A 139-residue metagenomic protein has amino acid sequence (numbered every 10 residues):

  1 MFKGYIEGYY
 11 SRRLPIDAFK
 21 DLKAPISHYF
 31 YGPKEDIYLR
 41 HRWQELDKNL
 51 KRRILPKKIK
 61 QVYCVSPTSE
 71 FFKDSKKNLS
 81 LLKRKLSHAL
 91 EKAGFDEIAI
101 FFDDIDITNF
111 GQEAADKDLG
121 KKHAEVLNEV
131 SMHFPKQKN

Functional and structural regions predicted by a protein language model:
Y5-N139: Aromatic-lined carbohydrate-binding surfaces of glycoside hydrolases
